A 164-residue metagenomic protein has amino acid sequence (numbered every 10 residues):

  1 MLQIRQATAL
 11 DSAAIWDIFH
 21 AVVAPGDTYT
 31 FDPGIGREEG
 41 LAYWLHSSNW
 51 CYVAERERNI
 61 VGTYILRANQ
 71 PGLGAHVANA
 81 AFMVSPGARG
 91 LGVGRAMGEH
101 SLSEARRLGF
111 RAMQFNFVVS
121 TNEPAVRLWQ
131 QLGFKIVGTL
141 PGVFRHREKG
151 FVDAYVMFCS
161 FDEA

Functional and structural regions predicted by a protein language model:
Q3-I15: A short beta-loop-alpha structural element at the N-terminal edge of CoA-dependent acyl/N-acetyltransferase catalytic
A9, T28-G87, G98-H100, E104 (+1 more regions): Acetyl-CoA-dependent GNAT
I15, F19, G40: Hydrophobic pocket/interface hotspot
F82-M83, F117, L140, H146-A164: Terminal substrate-recognition subdomain of acyl/acetyltransferases
R89, F115-A125, F144: Conserved beta-strand-loop-alpha-helix junction that forms the acyl-donor binding cleft
G90-A105, R127-Q131: Conserved acetyl-CoA-binding loop-helix of GNAT-fold acetyltransferases
A105-V118: Conserved GNAT acetyl-CoA-binding A-motif
Q130-L140: Conserved acetyl-CoA-binding loop of GNAT-fold acetyltransferases
